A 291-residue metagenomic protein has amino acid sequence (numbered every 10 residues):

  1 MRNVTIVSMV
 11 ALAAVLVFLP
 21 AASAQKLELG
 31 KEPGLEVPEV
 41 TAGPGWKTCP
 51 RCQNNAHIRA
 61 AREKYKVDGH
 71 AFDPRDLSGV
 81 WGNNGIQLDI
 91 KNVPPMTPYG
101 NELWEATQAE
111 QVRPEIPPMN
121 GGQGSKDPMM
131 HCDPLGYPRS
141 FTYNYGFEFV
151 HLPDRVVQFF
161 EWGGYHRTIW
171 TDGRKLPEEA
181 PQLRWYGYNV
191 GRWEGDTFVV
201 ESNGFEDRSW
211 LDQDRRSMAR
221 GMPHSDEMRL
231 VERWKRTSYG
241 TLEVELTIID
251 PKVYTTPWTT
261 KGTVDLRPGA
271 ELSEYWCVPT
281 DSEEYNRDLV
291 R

Functional and structural regions predicted by a protein language model:
M1-V4: Positively charged n-region of N-terminal signal peptides that target proteins for export
V7-F18: Bacterial N-terminal signal peptides
S23-R291: PEST-like low-complexity, intrinsically disordered acidic/proline/serine-rich tracts that flank trafficking/processing
